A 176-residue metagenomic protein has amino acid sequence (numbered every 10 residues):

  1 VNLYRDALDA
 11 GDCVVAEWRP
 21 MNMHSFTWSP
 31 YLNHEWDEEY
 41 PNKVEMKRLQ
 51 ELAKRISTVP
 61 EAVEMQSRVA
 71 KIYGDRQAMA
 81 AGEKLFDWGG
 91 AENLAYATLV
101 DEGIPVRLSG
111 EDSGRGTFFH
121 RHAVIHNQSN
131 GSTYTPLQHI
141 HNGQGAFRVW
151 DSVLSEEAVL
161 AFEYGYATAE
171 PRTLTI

Functional and structural regions predicted by a protein language model:
V1-I176: Flexible, glycine-rich loop/tail regions that form catalytic "lids" or insertion modules at the edges of active sites
